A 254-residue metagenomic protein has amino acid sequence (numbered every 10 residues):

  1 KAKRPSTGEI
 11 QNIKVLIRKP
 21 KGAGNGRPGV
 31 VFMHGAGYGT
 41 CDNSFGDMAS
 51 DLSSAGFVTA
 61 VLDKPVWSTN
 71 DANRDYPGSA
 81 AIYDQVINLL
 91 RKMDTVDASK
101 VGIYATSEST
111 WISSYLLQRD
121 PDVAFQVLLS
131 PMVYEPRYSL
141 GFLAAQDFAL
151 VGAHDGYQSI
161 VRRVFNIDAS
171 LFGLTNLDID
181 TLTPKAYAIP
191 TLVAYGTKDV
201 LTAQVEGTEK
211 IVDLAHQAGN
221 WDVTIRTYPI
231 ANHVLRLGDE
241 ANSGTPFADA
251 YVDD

Functional and structural regions predicted by a protein language model:
K1-G24: N-terminal cap/lid segment of alpha/beta-hydrolase-fold proteins
Y38-A49, K64, V205: The serine-hydrolase catalytic nucleophile loop
A49-T69: Conserved alpha/beta-hydrolase
N73-D94: Alpha/beta-hydrolase active-site loop
Q118-N166: Hydrolase active-site cap/lid region
Y187, V193-Y195, D199: Short beta-strand/loop motif that positions the catalytic acidic residue of the alpha/beta-hydrolase fold
V200-T208: Conserved alpha/beta-hydrolase "acid-adjacent" motif
A231-L235, D239-D254: Catalytic active-site module of serine/aspartate enzymes centered on a nucleophile-bearing elbow/loop
